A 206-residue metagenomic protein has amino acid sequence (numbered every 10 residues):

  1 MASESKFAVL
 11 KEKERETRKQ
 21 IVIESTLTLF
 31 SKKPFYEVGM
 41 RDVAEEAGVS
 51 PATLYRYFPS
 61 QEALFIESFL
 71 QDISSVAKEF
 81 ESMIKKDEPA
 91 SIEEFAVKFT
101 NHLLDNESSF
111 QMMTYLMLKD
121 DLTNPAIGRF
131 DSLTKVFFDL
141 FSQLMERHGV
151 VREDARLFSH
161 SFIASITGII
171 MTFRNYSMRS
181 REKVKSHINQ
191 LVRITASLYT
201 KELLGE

Functional and structural regions predicted by a protein language model:
M1-T17, L203-E206: N-terminal intrinsically disordered/low-complexity leader segments
R15-L27, V43, S68-D72, V76: Generic hydrophobic, amphipathic alpha-helix propensity
I21, L29-A63, E67: Helix-turn-helix
E67, E81-E107, F158-F162: Hydrophobic alpha-helical connector segments
S74-S82, T123-G149, R156-H160, S186-N189 (+1 more regions): Amphipathic alpha-helical packing segments from all-alpha helical-bundle domains
L104-N124, M171-M178: Amphipathic alpha-helical segments used for helix-helix packing
Y115, E146-R193, L203-E206: Hydrophobic/aromatic-rich alpha-helical bundle segments in the mid-to-C-terminal region
